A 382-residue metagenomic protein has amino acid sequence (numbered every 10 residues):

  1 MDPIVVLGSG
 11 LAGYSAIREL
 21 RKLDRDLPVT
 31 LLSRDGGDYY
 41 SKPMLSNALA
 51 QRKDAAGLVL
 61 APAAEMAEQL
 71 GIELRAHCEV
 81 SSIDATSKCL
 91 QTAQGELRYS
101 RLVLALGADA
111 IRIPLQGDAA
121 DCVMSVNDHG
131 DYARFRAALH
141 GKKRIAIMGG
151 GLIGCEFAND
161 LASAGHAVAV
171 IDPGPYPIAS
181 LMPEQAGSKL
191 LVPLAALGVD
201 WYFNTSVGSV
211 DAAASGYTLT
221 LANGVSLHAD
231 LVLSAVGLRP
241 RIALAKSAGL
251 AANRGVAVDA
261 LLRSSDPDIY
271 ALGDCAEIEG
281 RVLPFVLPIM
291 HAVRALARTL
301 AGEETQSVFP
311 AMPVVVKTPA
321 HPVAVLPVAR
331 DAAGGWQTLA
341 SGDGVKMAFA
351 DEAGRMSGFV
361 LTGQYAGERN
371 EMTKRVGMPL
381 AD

Functional and structural regions predicted by a protein language model:
M1-G10, K143-G151: Beta1/beta-strand and adjacent pyrophosphate-binding region of the FAD-binding site in flavoprotein oxidoreductases
D2-I72, D160-L181: Beta1-alpha1 glycine-rich phosphate/pyrophosphate-binding loop at the start of Rossmann-like nucleotide-binding domains
D2-P3, K22, C275-N370: Mid-to-C-terminal Rossmann-like scaffold of FAD/NAD(P)H-dependent oxidoreductases
V59, I153-G208, I289, S307-V315 (+1 more regions): Rossmann-like dinucleotide-binding cores of NAD(P)H-dependent redox enzymes
Q69-D84, L197-V207: A conserved beta-strand/loop element that lines the FAD pocket in flavoprotein oxidoreductases
I83-L97, D211-S226: Conserved beta-strand-loop-beta-strand element in the redox core of flavoprotein oxidoreductases
L106-A164: Glycine-rich dinucleotide-binding loop and its adjacent helix/turn
A119-H140, T218-T220, V225-R298: FAD-site-proximal beta/loop scaffold in flavoenzymes
